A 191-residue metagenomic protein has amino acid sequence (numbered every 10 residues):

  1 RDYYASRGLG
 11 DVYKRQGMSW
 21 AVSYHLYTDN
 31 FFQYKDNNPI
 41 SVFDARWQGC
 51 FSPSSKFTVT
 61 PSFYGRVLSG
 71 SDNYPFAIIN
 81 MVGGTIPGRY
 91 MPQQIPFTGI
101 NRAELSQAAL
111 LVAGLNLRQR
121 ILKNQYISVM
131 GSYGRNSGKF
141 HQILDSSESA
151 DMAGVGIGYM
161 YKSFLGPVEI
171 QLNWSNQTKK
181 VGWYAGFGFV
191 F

Functional and structural regions predicted by a protein language model:
R1, R46-Q48, G114-N116, G156-M160 (+1 more regions): Outer-membrane beta-barrel architecture
R1-Y13: Single conserved hydrophobic/aromatic residue that forms the stacking wall/gate of nucleotide- or nucleobase-binding
S6, N37-F43, F57, Q107-L111 (+3 more regions): Residues that define the transmembrane beta-barrel architecture of outer-membrane proteins
S6, S52-K56, R120-N124, K162-G166 (+1 more regions): Outer-membrane beta-barrel channels and translocator barrels
K14-L122: C-terminal outer-membrane beta-barrel translocator/porin domains of Gram-negative envelope proteins and their
M18-T28, P61-S69, L117, V129-R135 (+3 more regions): Transmembrane beta-barrel strands of outer-membrane/channel proteins
R118-M152: C-terminal hydrophobic structural anchor segments that stabilize assembly/packing rather than catalytic chemistry
Y159-I170, K179-F191: Outer-membrane beta-barrel "beta-signal"
